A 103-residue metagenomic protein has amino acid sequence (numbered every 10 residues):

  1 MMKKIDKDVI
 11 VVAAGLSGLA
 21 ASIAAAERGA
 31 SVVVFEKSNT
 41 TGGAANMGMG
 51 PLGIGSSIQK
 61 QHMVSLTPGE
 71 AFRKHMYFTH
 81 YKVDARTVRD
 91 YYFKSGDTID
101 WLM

Functional and structural regions predicted by a protein language model:
M1-M2, A21, M76-H80: A short alpha-helix capping/helix-coil boundary motif
K3-S17, V33: Beta1/beta-strand and adjacent pyrophosphate-binding region of the FAD-binding site in flavoprotein oxidoreductases
A21-S22, I99: Generic hydrophobic/aromatic pocket-lining and core-packing "Φ" positions
A25: Aromatic pocket-lining residues of Rossmann-like dinucleotide-binding sites
S31, K37-M103: Conserved N-terminal/central alpha/beta ligand/cofactor-binding core
